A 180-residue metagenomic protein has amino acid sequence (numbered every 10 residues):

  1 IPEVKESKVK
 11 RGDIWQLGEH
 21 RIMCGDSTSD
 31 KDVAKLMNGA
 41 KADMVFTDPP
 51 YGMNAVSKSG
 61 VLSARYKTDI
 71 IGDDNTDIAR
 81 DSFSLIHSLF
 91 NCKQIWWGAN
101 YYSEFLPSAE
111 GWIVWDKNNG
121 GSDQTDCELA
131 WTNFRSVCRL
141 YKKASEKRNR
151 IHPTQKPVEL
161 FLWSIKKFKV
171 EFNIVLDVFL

Functional and structural regions predicted by a protein language model:
I1-L176: Class I S-adenosyl-L-methionine-dependent methyltransferase catalytic core
F179: Conserved glycine-centered beta->alpha loop in an early N-terminal alpha/beta scaffold
